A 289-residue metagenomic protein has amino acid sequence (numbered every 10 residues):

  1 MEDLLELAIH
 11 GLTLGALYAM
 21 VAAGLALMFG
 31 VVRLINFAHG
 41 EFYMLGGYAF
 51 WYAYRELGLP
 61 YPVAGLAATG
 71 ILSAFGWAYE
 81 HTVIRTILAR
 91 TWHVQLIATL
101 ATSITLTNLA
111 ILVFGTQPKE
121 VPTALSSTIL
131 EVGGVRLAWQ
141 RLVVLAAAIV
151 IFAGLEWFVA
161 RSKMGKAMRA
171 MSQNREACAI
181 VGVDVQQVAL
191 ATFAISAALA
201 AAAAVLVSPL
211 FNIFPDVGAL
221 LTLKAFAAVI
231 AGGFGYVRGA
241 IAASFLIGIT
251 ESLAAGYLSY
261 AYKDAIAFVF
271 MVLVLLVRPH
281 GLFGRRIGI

Functional and structural regions predicted by a protein language model:
M1-M20, A49, L57-A64, R90-I97 (+4 more regions): Membrane-interfacial amphipathic/re-entrant helices at transmembrane-helix boundaries
L4-Y54, Y79-V94, A231-V237: Single transmembrane alpha-helix segments in multi-pass membrane proteins
L14, M20, R136-F214, V237-A242: Helix-loop-helix "hairpin" substructures at the membrane interface of multi-pass membrane proteins
Y18, G58-G70, L190-A200, A204-V205 (+1 more regions): Transmembrane alpha-helical segments in multi-pass inner-membrane proteins
M20, G24, L66-A78, A101 (+8 more regions): Generic alpha-helical transmembrane segments of integral inner-membrane proteins, especially permease/transport modules
L25, G58-S103, L109, A242-I247 (+1 more regions): Alpha-helical transmembrane segments within multi-pass membrane transporters and channels
R33-F37, L57, L72, V121 (+4 more regions): Glycine-rich phosphate-binding loops of nucleotide-dependent enzymes
T86-R161, V188, L253, L258 (+3 more regions): Transmembrane helix-bundle core of multi-pass membrane transporters and related energy-transducing complexes
